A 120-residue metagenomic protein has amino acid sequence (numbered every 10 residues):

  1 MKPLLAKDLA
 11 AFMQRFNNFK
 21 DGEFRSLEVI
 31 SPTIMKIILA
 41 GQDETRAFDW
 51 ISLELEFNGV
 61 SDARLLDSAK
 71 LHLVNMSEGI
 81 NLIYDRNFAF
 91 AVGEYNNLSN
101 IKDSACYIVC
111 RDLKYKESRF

Functional and structural regions predicted by a protein language model:
M1-F120: Surface-exposed, interaction-prone regions used to assemble/regulate multi-protein complexes
